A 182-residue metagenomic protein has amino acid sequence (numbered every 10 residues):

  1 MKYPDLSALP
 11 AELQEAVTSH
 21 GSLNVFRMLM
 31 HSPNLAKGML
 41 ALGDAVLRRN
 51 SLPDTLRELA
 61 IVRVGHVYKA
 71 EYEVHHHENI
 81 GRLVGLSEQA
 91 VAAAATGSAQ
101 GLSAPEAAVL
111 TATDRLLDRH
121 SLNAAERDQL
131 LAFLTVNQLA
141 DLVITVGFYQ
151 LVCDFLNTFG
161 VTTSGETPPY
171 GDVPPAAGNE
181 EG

Functional and structural regions predicted by a protein language model:
M1-G182: Hydrophobic alpha-helical segments
